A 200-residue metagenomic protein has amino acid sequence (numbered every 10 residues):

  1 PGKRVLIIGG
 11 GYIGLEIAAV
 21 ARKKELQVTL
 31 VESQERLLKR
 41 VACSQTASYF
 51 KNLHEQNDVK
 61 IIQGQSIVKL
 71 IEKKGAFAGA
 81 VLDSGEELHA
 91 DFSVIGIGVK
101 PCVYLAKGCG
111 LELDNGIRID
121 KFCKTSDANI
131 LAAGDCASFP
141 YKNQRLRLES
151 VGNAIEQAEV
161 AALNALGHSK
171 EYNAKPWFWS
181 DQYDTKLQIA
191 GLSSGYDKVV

Functional and structural regions predicted by a protein language model:
P1, A76, V81, E86-L163: FAD-site-proximal beta/loop scaffold in flavoenzymes
R4-L6, Y12-K69, S150-A154, A174-W179: Rossmann-like dinucleotide-binding cores of NAD(P)H-dependent redox enzymes
I17-A18, R40, E72, V103-A106 (+1 more regions): Short glycine-/acidic-enriched loop or helix-start segments at secondary-structure transitions that form or flank
K23, E55, V59-K60, E72 (+3 more regions): Generic secondary-structure signature for well-ordered alpha-helical cores
S66, G85-E86, T185: Well-ordered beta-strand scaffold positions
K69-A76: Feature captures the FAD/FMN-dependent oxidoreductase FAD-binding
C136-V200: Mid-to-C-terminal Rossmann-like scaffold of FAD/NAD(P)H-dependent oxidoreductases
